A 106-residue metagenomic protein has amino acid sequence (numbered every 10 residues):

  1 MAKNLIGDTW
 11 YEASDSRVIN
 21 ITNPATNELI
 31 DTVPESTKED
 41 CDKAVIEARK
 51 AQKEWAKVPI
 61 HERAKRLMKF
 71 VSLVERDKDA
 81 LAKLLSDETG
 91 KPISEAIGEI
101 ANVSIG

Functional and structural regions predicted by a protein language model:
M1-V33, K65, K69: Terminal low-complexity tails and localization/encapsulation signals of metabolic enzymes
L29-S36, A51-K57: Short, well-ordered beta-strand elements within core beta-sheets of diverse protein domains
K38-A48: A short, polar/charged loop-to-alpha-helix boundary motif
C41, R63, A96: Conserved anionic group-binding/transfer micro-motifs
I46, M68-K78, I93-G106: Long amphipathic alpha-helix in the N-terminal Rossmann-like dinucleotide-binding domain of NAD(P)-dependent
K50-D79: Cysteine/selenocysteine-centered motifs that mediate thiol-based redox chemistry or coordinate metal-sulfur cofactors
L84-P92: Short linear capping/connector segments at secondary-structure termini
